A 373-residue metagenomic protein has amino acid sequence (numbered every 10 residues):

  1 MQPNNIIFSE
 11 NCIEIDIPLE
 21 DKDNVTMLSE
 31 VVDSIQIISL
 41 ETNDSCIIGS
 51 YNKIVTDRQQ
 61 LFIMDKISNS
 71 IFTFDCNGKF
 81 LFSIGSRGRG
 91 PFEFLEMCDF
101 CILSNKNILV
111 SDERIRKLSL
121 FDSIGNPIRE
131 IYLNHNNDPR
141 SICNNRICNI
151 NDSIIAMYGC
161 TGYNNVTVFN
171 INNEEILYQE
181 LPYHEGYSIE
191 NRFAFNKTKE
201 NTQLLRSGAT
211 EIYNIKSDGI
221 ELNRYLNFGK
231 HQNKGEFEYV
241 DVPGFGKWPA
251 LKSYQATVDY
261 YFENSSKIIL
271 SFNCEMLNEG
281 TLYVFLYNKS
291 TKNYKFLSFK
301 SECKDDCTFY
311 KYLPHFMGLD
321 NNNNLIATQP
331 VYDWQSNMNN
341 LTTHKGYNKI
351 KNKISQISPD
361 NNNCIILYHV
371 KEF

Functional and structural regions predicted by a protein language model:
M1-I15, I54, L109, G125 (+1 more regions): Bacterial Sec-dependent N-terminal signal peptides
Q2-E41: Blade/loop signatures of beta-propeller domains
E41-S50, S70, K79-N105, D112-E113 (+1 more regions): Blade-loop segments of beta-propeller domains
S50-K53, L95-D99, P139-C148, Y187-A194 (+2 more regions): Repeated scaffold domains used in trafficking and secretory/extracellular systems, primarily beta-propellers
T56-R58, I102-N105, N149-D152, K197-K199 (+2 more regions): Residue-level detector of Asp-centered blade-edge/turn motifs that repeat once per structural unit in beta-propeller
I63-I67, V110-E113, M157-T161, L204-S207 (+1 more regions): Conserved beta-strand positions in repeat-built beta-propeller and related beta-rich domains
L95-E96, D112-N164, L177-S188: Asp-box/WD-like beta-propeller blade repeats and closely related beta-sheet repeat scaffolds
N223-G246, S290-N321, Q335: Conserved blade-ending motifs and adjacent loop-strand segments that build the rim/top face of beta-propeller domains
